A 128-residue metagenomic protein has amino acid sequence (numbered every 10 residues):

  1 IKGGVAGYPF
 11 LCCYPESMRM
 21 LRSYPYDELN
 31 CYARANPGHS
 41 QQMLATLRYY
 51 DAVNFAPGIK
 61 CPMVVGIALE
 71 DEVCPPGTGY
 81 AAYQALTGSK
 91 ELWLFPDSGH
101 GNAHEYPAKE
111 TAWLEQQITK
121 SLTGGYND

Functional and structural regions predicted by a protein language model:
I1-H39, N102: Hydrolase active-site cap/lid region
G7, G66-A68, F95: Generic beta-strand/beta-sheet core signal
H39-F55: Active-site nucleophile elbow and catalytic-triad environment of alpha/beta-hydrolase enzymes
V53, L69-D71, P96-G99: Acidic beta-to-alpha connecting loop that harbors the catalytic carboxylate
G58-I59, M63-I67, D71: Short beta-strand/loop motif that positions the catalytic acidic residue of the alpha/beta-hydrolase fold
C61-M63, P75-Q84: Short alpha-helix in the alpha/beta-hydrolase fold that links the catalytic acid
Y80-D128: C-terminal catalytic histidine-bearing segment of alpha/beta-hydrolase fold enzymes
